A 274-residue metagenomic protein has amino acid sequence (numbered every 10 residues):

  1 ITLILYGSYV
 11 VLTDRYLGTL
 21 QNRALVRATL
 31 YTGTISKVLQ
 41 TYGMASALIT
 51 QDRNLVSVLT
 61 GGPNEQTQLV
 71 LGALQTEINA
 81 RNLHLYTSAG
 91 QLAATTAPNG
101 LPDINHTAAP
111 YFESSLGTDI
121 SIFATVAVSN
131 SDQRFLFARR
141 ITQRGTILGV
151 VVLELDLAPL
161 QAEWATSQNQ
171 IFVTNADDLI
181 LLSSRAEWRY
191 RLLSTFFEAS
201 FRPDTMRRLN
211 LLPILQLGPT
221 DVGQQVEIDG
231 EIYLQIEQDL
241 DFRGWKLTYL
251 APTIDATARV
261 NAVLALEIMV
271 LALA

Functional and structural regions predicted by a protein language model:
I1-T60: Juxtamembrane extracytoplasmic/periplasmic/luminal helical "stalk" adjacent to the first N-terminal
S46, R81-L85, Q170-F172: Short, hydrophobic-rich beta-strand element in sensory/regulatory alpha-beta domains
P63-N79, V150-S200: Solvent-exposed, extracytoplasmic
E65-V70, A97-A127, W188-V226: Extracytoplasmic/periplasmic sensor domains and loops in membrane signaling proteins
E77-L85, A89-D156, L160-E163: Extracytoplasmic/periplasmic ligand-binding sensor regions of membrane-associated signaling proteins
G90-A97, I180-S184, I236-E237: Amphipathic coiled-coil signal-relay and dimerization helices
N169, T257-L273: N-terminal membrane-entry
A199-L264: Extracellular/periplasmic juxtamembrane segments that couple receptor/chemosensory ectodomains to their
